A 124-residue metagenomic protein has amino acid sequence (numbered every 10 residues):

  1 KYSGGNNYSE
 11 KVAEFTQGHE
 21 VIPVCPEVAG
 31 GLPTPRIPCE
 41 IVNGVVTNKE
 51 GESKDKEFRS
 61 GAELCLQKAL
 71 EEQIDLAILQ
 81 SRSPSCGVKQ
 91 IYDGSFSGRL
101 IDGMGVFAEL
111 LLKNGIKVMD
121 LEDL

Functional and structural regions predicted by a protein language model:
Y2-G5, A29, P38-C39, T47-K68 (+1 more regions): Divalent-metal-activated hydrolytic enzyme cores
G5-N48: Short, surface-exposed acidic-centric catalytic microdomains
Y8-E10, G94-S97: Glycine-rich, phosphate-binding/catalytic loops in enzymes
Y8-V21, G61-L76: Short amphipathic alpha-helices and their capping/turn segments at secondary-structure boundaries
I22-V24, I78, M119: Hydrophobic/aromatic beta-strand patches that form the interior of the parallel beta-sheet core in alpha/beta enzyme
G31-L32, P84-G87: Short, active-site-adjacent cap segments at secondary-structure transitions
V46, G87-S95: Surface-exposed, active-site-proximal loop segments in enzymatic domains
Q80-S83, D123: Short, well-ordered beta-to-alpha junction loops that form the rim of enzyme active sites and present histidine/acidic
